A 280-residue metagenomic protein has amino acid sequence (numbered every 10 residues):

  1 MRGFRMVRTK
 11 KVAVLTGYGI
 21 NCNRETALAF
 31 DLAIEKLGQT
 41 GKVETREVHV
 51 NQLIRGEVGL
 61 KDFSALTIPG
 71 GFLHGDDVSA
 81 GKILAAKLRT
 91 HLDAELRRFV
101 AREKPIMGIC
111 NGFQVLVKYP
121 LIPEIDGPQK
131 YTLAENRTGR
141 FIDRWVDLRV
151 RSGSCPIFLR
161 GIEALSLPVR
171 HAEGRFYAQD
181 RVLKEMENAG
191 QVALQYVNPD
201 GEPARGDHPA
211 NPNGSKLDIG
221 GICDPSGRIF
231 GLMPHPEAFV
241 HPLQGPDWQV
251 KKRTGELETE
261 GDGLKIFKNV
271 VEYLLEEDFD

Functional and structural regions predicted by a protein language model:
M1-I109, F113-P123, A134-I142, E185 (+2 more regions): N-terminal beta1-alpha1 cap of cysteine-dependent amidohydrolase-like domains
K11-A13, T45-R46, S64-A65, K104-M107 (+7 more regions): Structural motif
I34, V150-S154, N198: Short acidic, glycine-rich loop/turn motifs
E44-E47, F63, A85-A86, E124-Q129 (+4 more regions): A short linear-motif detector with a strong N-terminal bias
K87-H91, D147-C155, P212-K216: Short, motif-level signal for alpha-helix interfacial/capping segments enriched in acidic residues and aromatics/proline
V117-I162: A conserved active-site-flanking secondary-structure segment within enzyme catalytic domains
C155-D280: C-terminal and late-domain segments of enzyme folds
